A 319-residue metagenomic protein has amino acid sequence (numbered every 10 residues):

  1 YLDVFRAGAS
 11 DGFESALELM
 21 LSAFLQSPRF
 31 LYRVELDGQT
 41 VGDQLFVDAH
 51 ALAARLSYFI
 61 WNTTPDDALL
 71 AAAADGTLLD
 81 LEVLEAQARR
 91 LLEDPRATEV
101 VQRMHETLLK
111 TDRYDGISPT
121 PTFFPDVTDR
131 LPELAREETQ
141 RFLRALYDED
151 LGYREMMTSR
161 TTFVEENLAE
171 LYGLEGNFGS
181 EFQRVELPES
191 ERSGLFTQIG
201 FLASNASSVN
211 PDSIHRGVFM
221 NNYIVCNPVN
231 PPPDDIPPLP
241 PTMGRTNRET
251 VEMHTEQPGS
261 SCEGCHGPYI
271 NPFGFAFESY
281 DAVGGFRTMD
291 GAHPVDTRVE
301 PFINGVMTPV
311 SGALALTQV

Functional and structural regions predicted by a protein language model:
Y1-G264, P268-V319: Active-site substrate-binding loop specific to GH73 endo-beta-N-acetylglucosaminidase modules in bacterial autolysins
